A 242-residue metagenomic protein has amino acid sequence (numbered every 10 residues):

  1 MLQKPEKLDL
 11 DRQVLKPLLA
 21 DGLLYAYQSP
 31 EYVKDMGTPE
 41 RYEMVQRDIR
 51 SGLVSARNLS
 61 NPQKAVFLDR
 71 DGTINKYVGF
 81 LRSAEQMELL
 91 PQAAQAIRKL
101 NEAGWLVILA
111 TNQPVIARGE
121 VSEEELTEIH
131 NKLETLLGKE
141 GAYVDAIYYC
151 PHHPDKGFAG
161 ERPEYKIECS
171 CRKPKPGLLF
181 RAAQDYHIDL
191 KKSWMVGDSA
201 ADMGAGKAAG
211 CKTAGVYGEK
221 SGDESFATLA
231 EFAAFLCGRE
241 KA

Functional and structural regions predicted by a protein language model:
M1-S55: Catalytic-core segments of class I nucleotidyltransferases/pyrophosphorylases that form NMP-activated intermediates
T38, S83, T228-E231: Alpha-helix N-cap recognition
Q63-V107: Active-site neighborhood of HAD-like aspartate-dependent phosphohydrolases
N75-L90, I116-E124, K139-E140, R162-C171: Metal-dependent phosphoesterase signature
A93, I97-L136, Y143-K156, G206: Substrate-recognition element of Asp-dependent hydrolases with the DxDx(T/V) motif
E124, E128-D145, D155-G157, R162-M195 (+1 more regions): Asp-based, Mg2+/Mn2+-dependent phosphohydrolase catalytic module
